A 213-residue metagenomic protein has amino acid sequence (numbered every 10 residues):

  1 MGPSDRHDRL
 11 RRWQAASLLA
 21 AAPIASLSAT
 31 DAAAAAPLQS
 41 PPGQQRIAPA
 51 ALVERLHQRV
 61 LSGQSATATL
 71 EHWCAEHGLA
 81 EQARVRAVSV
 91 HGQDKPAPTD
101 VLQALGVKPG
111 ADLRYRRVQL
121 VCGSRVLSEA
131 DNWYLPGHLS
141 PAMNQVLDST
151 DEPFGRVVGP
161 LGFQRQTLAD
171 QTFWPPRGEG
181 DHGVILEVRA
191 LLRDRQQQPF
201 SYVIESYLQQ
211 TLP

Functional and structural regions predicted by a protein language model:
S4-S17: Bacterial N-terminal signal peptides that target proteins for export
D8, A21, T30-A34: Low-complexity, intrinsically disordered segments with a bias for serine/threonine
R11-R12, R116-R117, R189: Basic side chains
A16-S28: Bacterial N-terminal signal peptides
A32-Y115, Q119-V121, R125-E179, R193-D194 (+2 more regions): N-terminal domain-onset segments
I185-D194: Low-complexity, intrinsically disordered Gly/Pro/Thr-rich segments
